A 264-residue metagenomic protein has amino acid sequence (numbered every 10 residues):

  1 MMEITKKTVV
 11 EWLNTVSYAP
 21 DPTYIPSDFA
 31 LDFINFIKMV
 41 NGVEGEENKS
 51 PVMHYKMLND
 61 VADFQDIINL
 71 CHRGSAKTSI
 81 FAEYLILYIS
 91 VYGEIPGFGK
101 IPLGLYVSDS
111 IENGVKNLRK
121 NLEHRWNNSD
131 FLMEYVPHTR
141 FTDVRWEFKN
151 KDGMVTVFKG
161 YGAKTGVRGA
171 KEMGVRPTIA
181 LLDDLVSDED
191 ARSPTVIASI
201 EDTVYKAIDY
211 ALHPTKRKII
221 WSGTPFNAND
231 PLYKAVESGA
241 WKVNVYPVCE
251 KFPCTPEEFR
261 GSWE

Functional and structural regions predicted by a protein language model:
M2-E264: Phosphate/NTP-binding elements of NTP-utilizing enzymes
